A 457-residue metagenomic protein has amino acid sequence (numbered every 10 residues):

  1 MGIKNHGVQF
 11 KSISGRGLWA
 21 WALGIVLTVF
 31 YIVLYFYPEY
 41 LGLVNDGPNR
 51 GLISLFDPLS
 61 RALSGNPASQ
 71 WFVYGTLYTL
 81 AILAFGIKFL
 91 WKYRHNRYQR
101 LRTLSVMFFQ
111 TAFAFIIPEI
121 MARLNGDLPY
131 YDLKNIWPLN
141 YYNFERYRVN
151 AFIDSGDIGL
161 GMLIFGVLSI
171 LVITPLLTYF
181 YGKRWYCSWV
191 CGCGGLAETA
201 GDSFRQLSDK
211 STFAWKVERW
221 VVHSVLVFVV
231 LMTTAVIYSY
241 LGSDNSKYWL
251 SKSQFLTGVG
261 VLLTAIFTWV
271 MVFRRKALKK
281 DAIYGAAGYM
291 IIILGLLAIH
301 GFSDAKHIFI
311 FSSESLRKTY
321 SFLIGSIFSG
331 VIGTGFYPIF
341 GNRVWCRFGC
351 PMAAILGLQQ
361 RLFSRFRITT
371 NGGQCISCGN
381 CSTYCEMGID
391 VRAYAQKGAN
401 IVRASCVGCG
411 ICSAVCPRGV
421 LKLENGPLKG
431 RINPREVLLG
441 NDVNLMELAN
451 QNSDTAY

Functional and structural regions predicted by a protein language model:
M1-A399, A404, R418-Y457: Non-ligating segments of multi-cofactor redox enzymes
A404-G410: Cysteine-rich micro-motifs
